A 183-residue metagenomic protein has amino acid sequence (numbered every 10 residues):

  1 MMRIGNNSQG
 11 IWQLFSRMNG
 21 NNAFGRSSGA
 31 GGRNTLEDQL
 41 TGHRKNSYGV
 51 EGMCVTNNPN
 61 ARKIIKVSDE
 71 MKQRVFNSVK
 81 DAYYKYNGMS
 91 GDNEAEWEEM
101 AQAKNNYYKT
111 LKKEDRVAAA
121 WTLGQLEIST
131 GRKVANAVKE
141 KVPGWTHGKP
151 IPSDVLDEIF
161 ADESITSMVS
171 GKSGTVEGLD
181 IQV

Functional and structural regions predicted by a protein language model:
M1-V183: Type III/flagellar secretion export determinants
